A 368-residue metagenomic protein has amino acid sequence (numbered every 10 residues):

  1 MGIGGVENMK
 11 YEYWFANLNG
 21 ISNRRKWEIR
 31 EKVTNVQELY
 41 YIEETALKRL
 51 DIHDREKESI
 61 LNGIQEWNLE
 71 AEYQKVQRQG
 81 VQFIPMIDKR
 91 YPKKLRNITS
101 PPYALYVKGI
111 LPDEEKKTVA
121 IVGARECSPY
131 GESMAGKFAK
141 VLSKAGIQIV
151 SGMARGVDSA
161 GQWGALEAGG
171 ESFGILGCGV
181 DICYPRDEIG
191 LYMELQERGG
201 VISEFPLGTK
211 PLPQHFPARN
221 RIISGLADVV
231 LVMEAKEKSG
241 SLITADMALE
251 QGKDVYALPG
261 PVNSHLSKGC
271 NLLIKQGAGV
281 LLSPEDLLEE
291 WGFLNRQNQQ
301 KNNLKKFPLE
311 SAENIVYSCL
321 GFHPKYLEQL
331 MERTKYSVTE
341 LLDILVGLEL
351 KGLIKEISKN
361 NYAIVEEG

Functional and structural regions predicted by a protein language model:
G2-K89, A257, L327, K351-G368: Short, small/acidic-rich helices and loops at N termini and domain boundaries of DNA replication/processing enzymes
I3-M9, Q74-Q77, P85-G368: Glycine-biased, small-residue-rich flexible motifs in mid-sequence functional cores and linkers
